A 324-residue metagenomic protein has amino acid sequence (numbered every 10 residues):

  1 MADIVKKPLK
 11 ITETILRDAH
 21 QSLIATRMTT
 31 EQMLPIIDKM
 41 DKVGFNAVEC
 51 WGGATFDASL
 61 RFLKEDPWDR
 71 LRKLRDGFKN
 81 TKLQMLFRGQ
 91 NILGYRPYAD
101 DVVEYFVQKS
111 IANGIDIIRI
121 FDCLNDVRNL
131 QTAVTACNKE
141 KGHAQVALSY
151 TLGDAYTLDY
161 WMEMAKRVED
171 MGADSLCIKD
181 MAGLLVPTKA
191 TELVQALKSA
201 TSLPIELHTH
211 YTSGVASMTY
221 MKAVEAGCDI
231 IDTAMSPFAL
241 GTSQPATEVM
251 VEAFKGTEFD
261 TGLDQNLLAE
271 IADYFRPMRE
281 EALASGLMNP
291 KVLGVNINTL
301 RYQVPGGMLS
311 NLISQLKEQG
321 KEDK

Functional and structural regions predicted by a protein language model:
M1-R119, C123-K324: Catalytic cores and adjacent flexible loops of soluble metabolic enzymes that perform enolate/carbanion chemistry on
